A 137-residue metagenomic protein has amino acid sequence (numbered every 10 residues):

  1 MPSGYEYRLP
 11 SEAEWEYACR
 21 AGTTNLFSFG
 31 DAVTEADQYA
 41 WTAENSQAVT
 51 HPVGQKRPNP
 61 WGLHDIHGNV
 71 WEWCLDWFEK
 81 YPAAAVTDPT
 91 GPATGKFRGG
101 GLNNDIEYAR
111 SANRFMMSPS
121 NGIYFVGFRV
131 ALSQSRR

Functional and structural regions predicted by a protein language model:
M1-D37, W73, E79: Short, well-ordered surface patches within globular domains
R20-A21, T42, D76, G99-N104: Glycine-rich, acidic and aromatic/proline-enriched surface loops and short helix-turn segments that act as binding
G22, T34-D37, A48, I66 (+3 more regions): Short, solvent-exposed loop/turn segments at the edges of secondary structure
T24-T50, R98-G99: Chymotrypsin/trypsin-fold serine protease catalytic domain
Q38-H67, V86, F115-S120: Short, well-ordered junction/capping motifs at the entry into regular secondary structure
R57-N59, P89-R137: Disulfide-stabilized, aromatic/cysteine-rich ligand-recognition loop
K80-V86: A short, polar/charged loop-to-alpha-helix boundary motif
